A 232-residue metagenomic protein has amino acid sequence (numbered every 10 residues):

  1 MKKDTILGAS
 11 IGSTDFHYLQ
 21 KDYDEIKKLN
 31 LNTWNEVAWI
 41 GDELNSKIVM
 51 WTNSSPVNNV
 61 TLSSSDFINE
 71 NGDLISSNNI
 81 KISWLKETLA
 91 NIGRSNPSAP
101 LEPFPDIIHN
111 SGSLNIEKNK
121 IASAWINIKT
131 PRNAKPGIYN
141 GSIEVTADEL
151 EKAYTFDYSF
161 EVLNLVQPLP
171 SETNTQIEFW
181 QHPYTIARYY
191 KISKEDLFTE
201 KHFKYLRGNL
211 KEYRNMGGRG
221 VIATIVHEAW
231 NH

Functional and structural regions predicted by a protein language model:
M1-N30, N53-I126: Surface-exposed binding patches on compact interaction domains or structured appendages
A9-I11, E36, I48, L62 (+4 more regions): Generic structural hydrophobic/aromatic packing signal, biased to beta-strands
K28, F67-N69, V145-A147, I177-Q181 (+1 more regions): Short, low-complexity, polar/charged sequence segments that are solvent-exposed and flexible
L31-S54, S123, F203, R207-G208 (+1 more regions): Contiguous beta-strand segments within globular domains
W34, A38, K129, N133 (+1 more regions): Short, charged/polar micro-motifs that form catalytic or ligand-binding hotspots
M50-I68, S111-E172: Extended acidic/polar, glycine-enriched regions that form or flank non-catalytic beta-rich accessory modules
A153-H232: An acidic-aromatic substrate-binding cleft motif
